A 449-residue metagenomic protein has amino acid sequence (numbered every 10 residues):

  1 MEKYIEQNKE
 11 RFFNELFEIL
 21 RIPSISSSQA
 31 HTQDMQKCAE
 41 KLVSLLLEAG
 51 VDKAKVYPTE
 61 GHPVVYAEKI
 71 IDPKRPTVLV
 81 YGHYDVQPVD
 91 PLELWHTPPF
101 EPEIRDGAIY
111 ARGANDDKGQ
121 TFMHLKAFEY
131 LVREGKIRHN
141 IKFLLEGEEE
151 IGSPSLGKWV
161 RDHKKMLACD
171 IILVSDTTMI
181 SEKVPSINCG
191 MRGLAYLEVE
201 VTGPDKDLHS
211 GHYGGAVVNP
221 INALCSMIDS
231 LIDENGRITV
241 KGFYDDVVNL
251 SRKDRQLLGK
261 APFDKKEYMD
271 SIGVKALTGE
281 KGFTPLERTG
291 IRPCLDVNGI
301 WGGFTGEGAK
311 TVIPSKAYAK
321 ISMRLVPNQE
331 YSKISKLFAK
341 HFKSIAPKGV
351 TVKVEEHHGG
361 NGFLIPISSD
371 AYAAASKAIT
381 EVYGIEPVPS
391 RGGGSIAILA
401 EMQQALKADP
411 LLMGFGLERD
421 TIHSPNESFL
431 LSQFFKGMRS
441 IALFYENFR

Functional and structural regions predicted by a protein language model:
M1-L92, K316, K333: N-terminal helical capping/dimerization or prosegment-like subdomains of hydrolases acting on amide or phosphate bonds
E48, S181-E182, T239-K316, N328-L337 (+2 more regions): An extended, acidic, His-containing surface patch that forms the Zn2+-binding/catalytic region of metallohydrolases
R75-K142, K436: Active-site metal-coordination/substrate-binding segment of hydrolases, especially metallo-dependent peptidases
Y84-V86, L144-G152, S175-M179, G203-D205 (+2 more regions): Acidic, glycine-rich active-site loops and adjacent beta-strand->loop/helix elements that engage anionic groups
N115, D205-D207, M323-Y331, G360: A generic structural motif
N115-G190, R449: Acidic/histidine-rich catalytic neighborhood of metal-dependent amide-processing enzymes
S186-T202, L411-G416: Flexible glycine/proline-rich, aromatic-decorated loop/lid segments
G214-N235: A short core secondary-structure module
